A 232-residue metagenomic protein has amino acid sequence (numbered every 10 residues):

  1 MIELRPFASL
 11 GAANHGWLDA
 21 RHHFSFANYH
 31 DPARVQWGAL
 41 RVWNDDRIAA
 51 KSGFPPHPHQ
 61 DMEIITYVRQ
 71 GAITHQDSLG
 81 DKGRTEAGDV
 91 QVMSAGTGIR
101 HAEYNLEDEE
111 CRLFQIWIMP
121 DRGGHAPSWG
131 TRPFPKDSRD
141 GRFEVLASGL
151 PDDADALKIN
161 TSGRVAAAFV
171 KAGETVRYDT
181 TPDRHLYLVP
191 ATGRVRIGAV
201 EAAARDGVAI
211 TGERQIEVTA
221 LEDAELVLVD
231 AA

Functional and structural regions predicted by a protein language model:
M1-A232: Jelly-roll (double-stranded beta-helix
